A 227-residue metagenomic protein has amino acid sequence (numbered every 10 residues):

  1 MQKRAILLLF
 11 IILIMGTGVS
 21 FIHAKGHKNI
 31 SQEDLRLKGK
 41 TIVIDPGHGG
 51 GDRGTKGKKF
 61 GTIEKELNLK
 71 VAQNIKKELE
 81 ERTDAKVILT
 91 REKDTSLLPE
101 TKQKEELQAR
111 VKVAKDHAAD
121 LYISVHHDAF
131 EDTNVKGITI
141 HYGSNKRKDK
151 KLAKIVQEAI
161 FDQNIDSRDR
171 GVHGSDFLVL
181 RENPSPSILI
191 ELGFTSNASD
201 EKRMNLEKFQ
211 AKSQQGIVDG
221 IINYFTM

Functional and structural regions predicted by a protein language model:
M1-M227: Catalytic-site microenvironment of enzymes that process N-acetyl-hexosamine-containing cell-wall polysaccharides
